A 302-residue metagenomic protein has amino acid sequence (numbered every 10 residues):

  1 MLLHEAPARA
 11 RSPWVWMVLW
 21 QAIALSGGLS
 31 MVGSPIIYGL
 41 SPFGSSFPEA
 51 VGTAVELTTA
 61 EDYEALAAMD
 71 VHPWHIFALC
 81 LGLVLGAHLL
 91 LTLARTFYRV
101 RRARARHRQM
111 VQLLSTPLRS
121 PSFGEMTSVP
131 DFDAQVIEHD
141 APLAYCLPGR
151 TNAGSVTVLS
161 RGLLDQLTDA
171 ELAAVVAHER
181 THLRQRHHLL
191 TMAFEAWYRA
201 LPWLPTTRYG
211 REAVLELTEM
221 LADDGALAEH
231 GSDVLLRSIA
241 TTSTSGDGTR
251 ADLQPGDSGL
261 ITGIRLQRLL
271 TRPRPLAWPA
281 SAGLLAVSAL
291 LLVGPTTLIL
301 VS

Functional and structural regions predicted by a protein language model:
L2, A6, A10-W14, V32-P48 (+1 more regions): Long, contiguous non-domain N-terminal segments
L3-A10, W16, W74, A78-L81 (+2 more regions): Polar-ligand-bearing catalytic/cofactor-coordination segments of membrane-embedded or membrane-tethered inner-membrane
S12-S26: Loop-to-helix transition at the N-terminal end of transmembrane alpha-helices
W14-V15, P42-A68: Perimembrane loop-to-helix junctions flanking transmembrane segments
L29-S41, T59-A105: Transmembrane alpha-helices and immediately adjacent membrane-cytoplasm interface residues in multi-pass integral
A277-L285: Membrane-interfacial entry segments at the cytosolic side of transmembrane helices
L292-S302: Juxtamembrane boundary at the C-terminal end of a transmembrane helix
